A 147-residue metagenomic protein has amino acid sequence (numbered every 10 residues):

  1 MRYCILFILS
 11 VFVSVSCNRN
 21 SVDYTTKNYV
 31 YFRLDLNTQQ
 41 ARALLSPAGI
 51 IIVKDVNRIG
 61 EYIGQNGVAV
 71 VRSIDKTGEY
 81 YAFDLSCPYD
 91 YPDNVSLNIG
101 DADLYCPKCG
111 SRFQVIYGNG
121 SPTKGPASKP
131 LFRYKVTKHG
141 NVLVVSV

Functional and structural regions predicted by a protein language model:
M1-C4: Positively charged n-region of N-terminal signal peptides that target proteins for export
V13-S16: C-terminal motif of bacterial Sec signal peptides marking the signal peptidase cleavage site
N20-I99, F132-V147: N-terminal pre-ligand scaffold of iron-sulfur
N28-Y29, L97-D103, Y117-T123: Short cysteine/histidine-rich zinc-coordinating motifs and their immediately flanking basic loops
D90, C109-S111: Short Cys/His-rich metal-coordination motifs, predominantly Zn2+-binding knuckles/fingers
Y117-K135: Low-complexity, intrinsically disordered Gly/Pro/Thr-rich segments
